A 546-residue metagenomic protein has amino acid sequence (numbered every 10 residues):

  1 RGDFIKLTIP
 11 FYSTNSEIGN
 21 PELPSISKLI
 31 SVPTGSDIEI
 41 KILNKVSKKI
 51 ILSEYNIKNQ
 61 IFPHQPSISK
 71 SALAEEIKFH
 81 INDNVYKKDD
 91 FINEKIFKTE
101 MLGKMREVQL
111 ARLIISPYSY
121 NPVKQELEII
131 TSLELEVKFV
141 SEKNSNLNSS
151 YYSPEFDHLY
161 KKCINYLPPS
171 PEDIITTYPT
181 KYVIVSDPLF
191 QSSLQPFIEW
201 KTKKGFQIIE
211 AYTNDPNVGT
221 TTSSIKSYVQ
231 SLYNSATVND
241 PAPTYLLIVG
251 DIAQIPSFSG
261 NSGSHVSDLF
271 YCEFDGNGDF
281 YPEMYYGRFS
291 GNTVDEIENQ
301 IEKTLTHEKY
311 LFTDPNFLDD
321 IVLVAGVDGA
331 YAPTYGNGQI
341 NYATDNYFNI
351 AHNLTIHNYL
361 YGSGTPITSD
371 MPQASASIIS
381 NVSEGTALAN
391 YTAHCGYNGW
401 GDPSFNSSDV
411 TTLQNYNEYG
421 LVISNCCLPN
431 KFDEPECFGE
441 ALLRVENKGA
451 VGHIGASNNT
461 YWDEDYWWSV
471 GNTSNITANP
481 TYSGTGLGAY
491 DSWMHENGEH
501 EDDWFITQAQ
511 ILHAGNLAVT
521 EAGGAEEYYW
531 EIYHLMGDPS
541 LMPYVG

Functional and structural regions predicted by a protein language model:
R1-G546: Cysteine-dependent hydrolase recognition
